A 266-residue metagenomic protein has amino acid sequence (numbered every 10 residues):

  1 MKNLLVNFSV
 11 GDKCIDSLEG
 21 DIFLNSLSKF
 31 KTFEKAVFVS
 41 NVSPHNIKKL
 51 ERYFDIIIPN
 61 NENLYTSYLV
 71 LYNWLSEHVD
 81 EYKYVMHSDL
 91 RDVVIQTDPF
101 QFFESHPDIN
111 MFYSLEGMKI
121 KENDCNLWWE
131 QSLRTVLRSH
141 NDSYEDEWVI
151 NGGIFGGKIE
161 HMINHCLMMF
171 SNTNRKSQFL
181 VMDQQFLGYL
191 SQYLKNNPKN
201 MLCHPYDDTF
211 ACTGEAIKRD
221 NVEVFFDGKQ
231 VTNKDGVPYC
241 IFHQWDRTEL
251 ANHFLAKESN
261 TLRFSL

Functional and structural regions predicted by a protein language model:
M1-Y84, E160: N-terminal anchoring/stem segment of glycosyltransferases
V6-G11, S114-E116, W245: Short loop/turn segments at strand-loop or loop-helix junctions that form parts of catalytic or ligand-binding pockets
L18-D21, L50, D98-Q101, L167-M169: Short coil/turn segments at secondary-structure boundaries
S28-A36, E51-I58, P107-I109, Q192-C203 (+1 more regions): Structural alpha-beta junctions
N46-K49, I95-F100, G188-Y189: A short acidic (Asp/Glu
L71-W128: GT-A fold catalytic core of metal-dependent nucleotide-sugar glycosyltransferases, centered on the diacidic
W129-D146: Short, flexible, basic/aromatic active-site loop/helix in glycosyltransferases
D142-F254: Catalytic core and acceptor-binding pocket of nucleotide-sugar-dependent glycosyltransferases
